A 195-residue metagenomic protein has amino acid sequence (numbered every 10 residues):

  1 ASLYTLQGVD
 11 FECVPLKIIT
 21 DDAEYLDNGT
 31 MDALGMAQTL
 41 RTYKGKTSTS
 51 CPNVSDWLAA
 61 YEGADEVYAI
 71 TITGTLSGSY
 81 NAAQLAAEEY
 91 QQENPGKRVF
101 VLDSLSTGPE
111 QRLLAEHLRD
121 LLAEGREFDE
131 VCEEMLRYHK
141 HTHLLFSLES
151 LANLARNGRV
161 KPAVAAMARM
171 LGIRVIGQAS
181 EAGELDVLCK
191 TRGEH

Functional and structural regions predicted by a protein language model:
A1-P52: N-terminal glycine-rich anion-binding loop in soluble enzyme alpha/beta folds
S2-E12, L16-I18, D22-A23, T75-S79 (+4 more regions): Mixed-charge interfacial surface used for oligomerization/domain docking and macromolecular partner engagement
T42-Y43, G63-A64, I70, Y138-H141: Structured helix-beta-strand junction loops
S48, A69, V101: Short catalytic-loop micro-motif centered on adjacent basic/acidic residues
C51-S55, E149-S150: Short coil/turn segments at secondary-structure boundaries
N53-Q84, E88-Y90: N-terminal glycine-rich phosphate/adenylate-binding segment common to multiple enzyme folds
